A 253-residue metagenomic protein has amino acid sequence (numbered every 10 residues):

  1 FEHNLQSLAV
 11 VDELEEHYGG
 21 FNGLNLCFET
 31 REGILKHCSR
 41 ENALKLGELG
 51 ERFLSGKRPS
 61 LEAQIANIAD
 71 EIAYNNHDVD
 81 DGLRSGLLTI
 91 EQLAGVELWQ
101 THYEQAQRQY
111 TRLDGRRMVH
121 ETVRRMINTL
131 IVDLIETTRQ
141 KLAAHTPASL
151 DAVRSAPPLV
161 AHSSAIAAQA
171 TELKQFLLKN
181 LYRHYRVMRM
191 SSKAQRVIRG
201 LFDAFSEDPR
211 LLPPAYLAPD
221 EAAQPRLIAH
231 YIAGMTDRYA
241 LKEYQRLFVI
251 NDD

Functional and structural regions predicted by a protein language model:
F1-H3: Catalytic or ion-translocation cores adjacent to nucleophile or general acid/base/metal-coordination motifs in diverse
L5, V10-D253: Histidine-centered, transition-metal-coordinating active-site segments
